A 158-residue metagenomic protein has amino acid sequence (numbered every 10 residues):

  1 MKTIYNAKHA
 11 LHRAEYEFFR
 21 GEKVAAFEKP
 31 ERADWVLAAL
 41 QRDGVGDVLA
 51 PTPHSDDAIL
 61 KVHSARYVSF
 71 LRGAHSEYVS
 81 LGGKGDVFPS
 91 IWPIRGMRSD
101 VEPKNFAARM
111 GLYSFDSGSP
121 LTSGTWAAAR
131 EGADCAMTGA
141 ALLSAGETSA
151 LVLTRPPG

Functional and structural regions predicted by a protein language model:
M1-G158: HDAC/HDAC-like amidohydrolase catalytic core signature
